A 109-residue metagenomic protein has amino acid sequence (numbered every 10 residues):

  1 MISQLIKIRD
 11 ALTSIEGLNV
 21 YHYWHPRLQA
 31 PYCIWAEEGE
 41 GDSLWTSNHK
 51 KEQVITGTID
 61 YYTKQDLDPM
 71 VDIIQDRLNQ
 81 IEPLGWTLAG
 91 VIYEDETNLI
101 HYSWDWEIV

Functional and structural regions predicted by a protein language model:
M1-S47, D66, M70, E96: Small/polar-rich, solvent-exposed N-terminal microdomains that initiate assembly or binding
Q4, E38, G57, Y61 (+2 more regions): Functionally constrained cores in energy, signaling, and assembly domains
V20-H22, P31, D60, I92 (+1 more regions): Intrinsically disordered, low-complexity N-terminal regions enriched in serine/proline/glycine with scattered basic
G39-G41, E52-T56, L78-I81, E107: Short, low-complexity, polar/charged sequence segments that are solvent-exposed and flexible
W45-S47, T58-Y62, P83-T87: Glycine-rich loops and low-complexity Gly/Arg-rich segments that provide flexible linkers or classic glycine-based
K51-Q65, L99-I108: Oligomerization/assembly interface segments of phage tail-like spikes and tubes
D72-V109: Acidic-leaning, charged glycine-interspersed low-complexity segments
